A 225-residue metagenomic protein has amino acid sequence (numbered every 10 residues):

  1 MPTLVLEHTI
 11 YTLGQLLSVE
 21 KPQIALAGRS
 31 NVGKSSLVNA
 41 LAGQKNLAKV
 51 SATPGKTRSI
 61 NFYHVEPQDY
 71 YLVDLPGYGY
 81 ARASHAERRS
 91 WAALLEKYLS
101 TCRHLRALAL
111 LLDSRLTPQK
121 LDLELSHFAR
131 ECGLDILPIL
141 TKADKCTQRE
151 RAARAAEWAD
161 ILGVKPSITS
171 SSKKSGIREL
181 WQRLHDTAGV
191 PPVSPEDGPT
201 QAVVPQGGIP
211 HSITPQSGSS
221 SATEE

Functional and structural regions predicted by a protein language model:
M1-Y80, A202, E224: Conserved G1/Walker A P-loop phosphate-binding module
P2-L13, K145-D197: Canonical P-loop GTPase G-domain recognition
E20, N46, S59, Y71 (+5 more regions): Helical mechanochemical/support elements of P-loop NTPase systems and associated helical scaffolds
L41-K45, L99, L162, L184: Hydrophobic aliphatic residues
S59-H64, A93-T101: Conserved alpha-helical scaffold flanking the Walker A/P-loop in AAA+ ATPase domains
Y78-R88, D144: Flexible beta-alpha connector loops of hexameric P-loop NTPases
E96-K165: Conserved C-terminal guanine-recognition region of P-loop GTPase G domains, centered on the G4
E196, Q201, Q206, H211 (+2 more regions): Intrinsically disordered, low-complexity repeat/linker tracts enriched for polar/charged residues
